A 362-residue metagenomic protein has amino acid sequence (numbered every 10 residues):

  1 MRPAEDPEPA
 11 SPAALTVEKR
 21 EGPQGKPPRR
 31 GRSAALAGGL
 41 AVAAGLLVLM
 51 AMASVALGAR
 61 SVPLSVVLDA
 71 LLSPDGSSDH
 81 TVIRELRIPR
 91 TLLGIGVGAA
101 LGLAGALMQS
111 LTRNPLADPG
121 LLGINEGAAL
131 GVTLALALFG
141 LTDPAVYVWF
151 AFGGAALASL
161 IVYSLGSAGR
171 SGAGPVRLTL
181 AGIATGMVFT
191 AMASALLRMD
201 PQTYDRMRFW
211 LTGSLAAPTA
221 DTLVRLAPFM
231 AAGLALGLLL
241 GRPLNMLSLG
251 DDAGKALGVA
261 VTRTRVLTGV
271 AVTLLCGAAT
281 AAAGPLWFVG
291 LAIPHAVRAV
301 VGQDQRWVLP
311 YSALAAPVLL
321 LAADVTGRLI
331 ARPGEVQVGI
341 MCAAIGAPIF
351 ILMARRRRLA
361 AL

Functional and structural regions predicted by a protein language model:
M1-L362: Alpha-helical transmembrane segments in inner-membrane proteins
